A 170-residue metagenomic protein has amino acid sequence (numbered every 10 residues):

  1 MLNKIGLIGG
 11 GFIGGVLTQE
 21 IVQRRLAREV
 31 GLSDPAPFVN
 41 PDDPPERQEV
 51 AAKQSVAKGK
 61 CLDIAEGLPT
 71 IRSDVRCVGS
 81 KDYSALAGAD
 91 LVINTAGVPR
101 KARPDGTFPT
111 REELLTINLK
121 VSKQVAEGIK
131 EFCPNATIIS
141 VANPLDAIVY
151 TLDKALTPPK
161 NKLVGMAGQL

Functional and structural regions predicted by a protein language model:
M1-I5: Extreme N-terminal starter segment of soluble prokaryotic enzymes
G10-G11: Glycine-rich Rossmann-fold phosphate-binding loop(s) that bind the pyrophosphate of adenine dinucleotide cofactors
G14-G15: N-terminal Rossmann-fold NAD(P) dinucleotide-binding loop
R24-E29, T157-K160: Conserved S-adenosyl-L-methionine
E29, P35-A89, V98-P104: Conserved N-terminal Rossmann-fold NAD(P) cofactor-binding segment
Y83-I138: Rossmann-fold NAD(P) dinucleotide-binding segment
A96, T137-L170: Rossmann-fold dinucleotide-binding core
